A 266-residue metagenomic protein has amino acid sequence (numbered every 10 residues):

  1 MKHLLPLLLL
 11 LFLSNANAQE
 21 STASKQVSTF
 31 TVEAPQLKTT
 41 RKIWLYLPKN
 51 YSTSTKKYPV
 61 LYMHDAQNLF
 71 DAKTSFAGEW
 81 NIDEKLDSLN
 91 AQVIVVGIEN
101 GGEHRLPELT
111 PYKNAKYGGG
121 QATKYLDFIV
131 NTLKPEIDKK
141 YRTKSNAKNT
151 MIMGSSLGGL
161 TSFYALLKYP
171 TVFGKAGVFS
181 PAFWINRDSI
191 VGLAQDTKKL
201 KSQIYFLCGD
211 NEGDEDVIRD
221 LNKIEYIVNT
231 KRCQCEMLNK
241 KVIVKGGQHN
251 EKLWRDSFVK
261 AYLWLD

Functional and structural regions predicted by a protein language model:
M1-T22: Bacterial Sec-dependent N-terminal signal peptides
Q19-D266: Non-catalytic cap/lid and distal C-terminal segments of serine-dependent acyl enzymes
